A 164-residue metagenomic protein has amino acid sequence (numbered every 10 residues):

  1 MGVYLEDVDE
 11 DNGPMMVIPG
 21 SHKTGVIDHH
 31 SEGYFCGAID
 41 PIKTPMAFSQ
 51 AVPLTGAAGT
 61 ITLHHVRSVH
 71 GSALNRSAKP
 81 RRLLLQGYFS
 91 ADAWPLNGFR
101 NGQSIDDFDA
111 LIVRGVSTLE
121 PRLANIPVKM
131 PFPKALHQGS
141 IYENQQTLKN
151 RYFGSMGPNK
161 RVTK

Functional and structural regions predicted by a protein language model:
V8-A73, A93: Double-stranded beta-helix
S68-K164: Non-heme Fe(II)/2-oxoglutarate
